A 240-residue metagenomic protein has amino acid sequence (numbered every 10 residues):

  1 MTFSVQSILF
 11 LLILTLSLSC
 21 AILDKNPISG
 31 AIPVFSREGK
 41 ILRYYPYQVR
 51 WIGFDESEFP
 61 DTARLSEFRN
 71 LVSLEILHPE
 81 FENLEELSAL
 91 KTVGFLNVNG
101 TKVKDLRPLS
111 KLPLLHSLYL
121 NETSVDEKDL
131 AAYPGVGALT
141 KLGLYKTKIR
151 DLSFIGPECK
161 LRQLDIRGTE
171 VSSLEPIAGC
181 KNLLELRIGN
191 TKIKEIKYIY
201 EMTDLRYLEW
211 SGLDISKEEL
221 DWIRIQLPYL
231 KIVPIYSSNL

Functional and structural regions predicted by a protein language model:
M1-S7: Positively charged n-region of N-terminal signal peptides that target proteins for export
S7-S17: Bacterial N-terminal signal peptides
D24-V34: Short, low-complexity, disordered segments immediately C-terminal to signal peptides in bacterial exported proteins
V34, Y47-R64, N70-N83, T92-K104 (+7 more regions): Concave beta-strand-loop units of leucine-rich repeat
G39: Phosphate/dinucleotide-binding and metal-coordinating scaffold of catalytic cores in nucleotide-dependent enzymes
